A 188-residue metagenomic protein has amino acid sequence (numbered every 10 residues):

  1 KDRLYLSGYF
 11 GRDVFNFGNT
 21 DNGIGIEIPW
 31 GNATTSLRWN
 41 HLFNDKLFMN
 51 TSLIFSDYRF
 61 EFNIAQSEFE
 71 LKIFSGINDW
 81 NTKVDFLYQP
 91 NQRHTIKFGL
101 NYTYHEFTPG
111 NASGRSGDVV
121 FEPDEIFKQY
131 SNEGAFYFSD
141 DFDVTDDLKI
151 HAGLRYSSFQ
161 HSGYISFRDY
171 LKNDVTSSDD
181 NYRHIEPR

Functional and structural regions predicted by a protein language model:
K1, N44-K46, Q89-R93, T145-K149: Outer-membrane beta-barrel channels and translocator barrels
D2-F43, F48-M49, D57-D79: Flexible loop and strand-edge segments within Gram-negative outer membrane beta-barrel domains
L6-G8, T51-L53, F98-L100, A152: Membrane-embedded beta-strand positions of outer-membrane beta-barrel proteins
F10, H41-F43, F55, P90 (+3 more regions): Short beta-strand segments enriched in hydrophobic/aromatic residues within well-folded beta-rich domains
I26-N32, L71-D79, N91, F127-E133 (+1 more regions): Transmembrane beta-barrel outer-membrane domains
G31-L37, L53, N78-V84, N132-F138 (+1 more regions): Hydrophobic, lipid-facing positions within transmembrane beta-strands of outer-membrane proteins
L42, S75, Q89-N91, S139 (+2 more regions): Surface-exposed coil/turn segments at beta-strand junctions on protein surfaces, enriched
K97-R188: Signature of Gram-negative outer-membrane beta-barrel scaffolds
